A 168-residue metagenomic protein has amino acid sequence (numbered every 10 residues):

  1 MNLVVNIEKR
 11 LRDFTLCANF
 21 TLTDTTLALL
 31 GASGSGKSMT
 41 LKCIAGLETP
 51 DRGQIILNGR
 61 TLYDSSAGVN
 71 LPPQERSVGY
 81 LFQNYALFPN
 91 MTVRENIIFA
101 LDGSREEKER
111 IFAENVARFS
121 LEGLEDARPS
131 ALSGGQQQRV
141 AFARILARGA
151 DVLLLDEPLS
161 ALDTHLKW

Functional and structural regions predicted by a protein language model:
R60-S65, E106-L124: Conserved ABC ATPase "signature" region
L62-G79, G103, R110: ABC ATPase NBD coupling module
M91-I98: Short coil-to-helix segment of the ABC ATPase nucleotide-binding domain corresponding to the Q-loop/switch region
R128-L132, Q136: Conserved ABC ATPase signature
F142: Hydrophobic anchor residue at the start of the ABC signature
A147-D151: A short, proline-enriched helix->beta-strand linker immediately N-terminal to the Walker B motif in ABC-type P-loop
L153-E157: Catalytic Walker B motif of ABC-type/P-loop ATPase nucleotide-binding domains
